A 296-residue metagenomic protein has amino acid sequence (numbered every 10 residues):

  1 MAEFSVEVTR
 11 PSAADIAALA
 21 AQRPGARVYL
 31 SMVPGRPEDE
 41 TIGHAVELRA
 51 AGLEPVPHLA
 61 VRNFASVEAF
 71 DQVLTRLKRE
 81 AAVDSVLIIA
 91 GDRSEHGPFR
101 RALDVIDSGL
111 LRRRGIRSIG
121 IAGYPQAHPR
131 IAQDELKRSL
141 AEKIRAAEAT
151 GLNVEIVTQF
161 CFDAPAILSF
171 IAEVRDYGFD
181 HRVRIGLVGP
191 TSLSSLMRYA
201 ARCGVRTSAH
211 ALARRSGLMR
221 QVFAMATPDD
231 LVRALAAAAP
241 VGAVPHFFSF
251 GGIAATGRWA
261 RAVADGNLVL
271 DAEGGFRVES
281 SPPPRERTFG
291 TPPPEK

Functional and structural regions predicted by a protein language model:
M1-L140, G252: Active-site beta->alpha loop and helix N-cap motifs at the rims of alpha/beta catalytic domains
V6-S12, I89, A102-Q126, A141 (+5 more regions): Active-site pocket-lining/capping segments in soluble small-molecule metabolic enzymes
V8, V33, R62, A132 (+5 more regions): Glycine- and other small-residue-rich loops at beta-strand/loop junctions that grip anionic moieties
E47-A50, L74-R79, R112, A149 (+2 more regions): Short, surface-exposed basic-aromatic patches at helix termini and helix-loop junctions that form
P57, K143, L152, I185 (+1 more regions): Conserved, mostly hydrophobic/aromatic
P98, I131-Q133, L168-S169, S194-R202 (+1 more regions): Short, well-ordered secondary-structure micro-motifs
Q133-T150, A166: Active-site glycine-rich loop that binds ribose-phosphate moieties when present
G242-R258: Charge-patterned, long linear interaction tracts outside catalytic cores
